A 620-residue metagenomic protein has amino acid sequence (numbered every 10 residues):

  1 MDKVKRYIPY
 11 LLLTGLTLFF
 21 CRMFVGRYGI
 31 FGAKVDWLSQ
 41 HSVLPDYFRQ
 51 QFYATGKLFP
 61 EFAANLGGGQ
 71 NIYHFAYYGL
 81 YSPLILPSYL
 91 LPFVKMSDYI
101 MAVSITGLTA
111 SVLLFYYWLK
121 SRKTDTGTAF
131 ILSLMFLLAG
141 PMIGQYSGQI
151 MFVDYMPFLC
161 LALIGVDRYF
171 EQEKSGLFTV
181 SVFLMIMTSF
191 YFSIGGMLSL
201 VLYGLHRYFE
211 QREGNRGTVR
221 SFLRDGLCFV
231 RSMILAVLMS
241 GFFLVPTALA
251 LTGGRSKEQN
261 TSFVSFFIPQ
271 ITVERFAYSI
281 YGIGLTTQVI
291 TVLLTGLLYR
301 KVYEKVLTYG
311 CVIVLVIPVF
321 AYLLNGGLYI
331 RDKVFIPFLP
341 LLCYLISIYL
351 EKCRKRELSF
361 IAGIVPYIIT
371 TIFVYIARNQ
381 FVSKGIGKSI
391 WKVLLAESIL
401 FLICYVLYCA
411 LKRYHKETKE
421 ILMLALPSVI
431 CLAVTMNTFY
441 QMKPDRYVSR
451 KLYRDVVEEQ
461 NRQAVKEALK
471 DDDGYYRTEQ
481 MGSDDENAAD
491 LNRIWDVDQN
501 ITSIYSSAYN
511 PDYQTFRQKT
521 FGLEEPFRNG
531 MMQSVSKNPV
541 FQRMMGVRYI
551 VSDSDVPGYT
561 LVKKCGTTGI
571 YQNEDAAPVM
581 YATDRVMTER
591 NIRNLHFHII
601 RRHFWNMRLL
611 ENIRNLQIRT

Functional and structural regions predicted by a protein language model:
M1-G26, C228, A410, T418-S428: Start-transfer (signal-anchor) and selected internal transmembrane alpha helices of multi-pass inner/ER membrane
K5-L38, V43, I234-P246, L432-V434: Transmembrane signal-anchor helices characteristic of membrane glycosylation enzymes that use polyprenol
L13-L18, S104-S121, T126-E210, C228-A248 (+3 more regions): Membrane-embedded helix bundles of polyisoprenyl
T17-V112, L134-P157, G195, L251-S256 (+3 more regions): Membrane-interface coil-to-helix junctions
D46, S221-I336, R378-S389: Periplasmic/ER-lumenal interhelical loops and adjacent helix-loop junctions in multi-pass membrane proteins
S111-L119, F158-F170, L198-H206, V292-L293 (+3 more regions): Transmembrane alpha-helical segments
F192, V306-I317, L323-E458: Contiguous transmembrane helix-bundle modules in multi-pass membrane proteins
L424-T620: Soluble catalytic regions of membrane-associated enzymes that act on cell-envelope and secretory-pathway components
